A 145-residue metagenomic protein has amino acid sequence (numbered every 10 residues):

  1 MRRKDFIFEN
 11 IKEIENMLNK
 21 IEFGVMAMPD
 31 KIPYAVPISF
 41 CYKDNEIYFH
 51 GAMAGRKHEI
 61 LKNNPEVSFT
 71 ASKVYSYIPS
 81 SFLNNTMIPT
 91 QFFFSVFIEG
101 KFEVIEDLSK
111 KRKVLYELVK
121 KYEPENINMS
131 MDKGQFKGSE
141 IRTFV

Functional and structural regions predicted by a protein language model:
M1-D44, Y48: An N-terminal domain-cap segment
R2-D5, S76-V145: Charged, gly/pro-rich active-site loop segments
N19, K62-V67, Y116-P124: Short, intrinsically disordered, mixed-charge
E22, V36, N45, N63-V67 (+1 more regions): A generic structural signal for short beta-strands and their flanking turns/coil linkers
A27, G51, V96: Short glycine- and Lys/Arg-enriched binding-loop motifs that mark or flank ligand-binding interfaces
M28-D30, A71-K73, F102: Short, structured patches in soluble enzyme cores that scaffold and shape functional sites
A35, K57-H58, M129: Short, well-ordered alpha-helical microsegments
C41-I78: A short mixed-secondary-structure module that forms the rim of ligand-binding clefts
